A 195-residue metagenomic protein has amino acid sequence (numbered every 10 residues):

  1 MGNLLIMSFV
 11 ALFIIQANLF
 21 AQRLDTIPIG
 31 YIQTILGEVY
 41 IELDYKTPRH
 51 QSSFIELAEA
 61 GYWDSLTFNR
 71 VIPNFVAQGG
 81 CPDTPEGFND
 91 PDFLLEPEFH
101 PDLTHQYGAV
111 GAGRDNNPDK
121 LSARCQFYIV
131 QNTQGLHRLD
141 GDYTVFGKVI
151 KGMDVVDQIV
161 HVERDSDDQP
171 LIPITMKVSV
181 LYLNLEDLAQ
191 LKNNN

Functional and structural regions predicted by a protein language model:
M1-G2: N-terminal secretory signal peptides that target proteins for export/translocation
L5-Q16: Bacterial N-terminal signal peptides
L19-N195: Cyclophilin-like peptidyl-prolyl cis-trans isomerases
